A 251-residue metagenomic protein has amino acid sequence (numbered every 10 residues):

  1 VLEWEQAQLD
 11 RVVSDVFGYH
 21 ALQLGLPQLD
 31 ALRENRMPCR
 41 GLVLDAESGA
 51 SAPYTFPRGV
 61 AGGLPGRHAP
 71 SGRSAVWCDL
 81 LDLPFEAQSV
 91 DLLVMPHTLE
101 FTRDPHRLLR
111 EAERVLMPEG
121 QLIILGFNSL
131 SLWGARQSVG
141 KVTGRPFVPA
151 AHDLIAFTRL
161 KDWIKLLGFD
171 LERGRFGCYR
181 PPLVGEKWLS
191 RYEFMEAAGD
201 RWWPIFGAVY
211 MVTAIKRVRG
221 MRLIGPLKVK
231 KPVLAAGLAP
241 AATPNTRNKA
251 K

Functional and structural regions predicted by a protein language model:
A7, R11-L83: Class I SAM-dependent methyltransferase SAM/SAH-binding core
L81-L93: A short acidic, Gly/Pro-enriched loop at the edge of an enzyme's catalytic core that lines a small-molecule cofactor
D91-H106: A short SAM/SAH-binding and catalytic strip from SAM-dependent methyltransferases
H106-Q121: A short glycine-rich, Lys/Arg-flanked "PGG" loop and its adjoining helix->strand segment in the class I
Q121-A151: Conserved class I S-adenosyl-L-methionine
A151-G174: Short alpha-helix
D170-E196, I205-F206: Conserved catalytic loop of SAM-dependent methyltransferase domains
F194-K251: C-terminal lobe and adjacent flexible extensions of AdoMet/dcAdoMet transferase-like proteins
